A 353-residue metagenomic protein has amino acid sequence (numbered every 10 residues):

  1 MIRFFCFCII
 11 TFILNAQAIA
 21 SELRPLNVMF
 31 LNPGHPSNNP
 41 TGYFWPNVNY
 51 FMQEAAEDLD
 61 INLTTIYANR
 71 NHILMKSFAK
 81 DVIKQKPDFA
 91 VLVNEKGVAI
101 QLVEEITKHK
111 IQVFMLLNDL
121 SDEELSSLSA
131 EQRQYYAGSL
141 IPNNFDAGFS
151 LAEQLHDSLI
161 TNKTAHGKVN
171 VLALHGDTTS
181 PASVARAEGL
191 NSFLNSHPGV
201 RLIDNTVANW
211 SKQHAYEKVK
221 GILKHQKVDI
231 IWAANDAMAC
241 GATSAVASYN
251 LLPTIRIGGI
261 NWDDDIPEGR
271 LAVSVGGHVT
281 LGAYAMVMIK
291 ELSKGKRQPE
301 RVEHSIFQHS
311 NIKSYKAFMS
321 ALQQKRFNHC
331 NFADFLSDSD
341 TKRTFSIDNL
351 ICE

Functional and structural regions predicted by a protein language model:
L23-Y50, A55, T64-I73, Q85 (+2 more regions): Extracytoplasmic "Venus flytrap"
R24, L174, A285-E353: Hinge/cleft segment of the Venus flytrap/periplasmic-binding protein
Y43-D58, A147-Q154, P181-V200, G241 (+1 more regions): Short, solvent-exposed amphipathic alpha-helices that sit in or adjacent to ligand/effector-binding or catalytic
A56-A68, A173, L194-K212: Short beta-strand elements in bilobed, periplasmic/extracellular small-molecule ligand-binding domains
L74-S126, D236-A239: Beta-alpha junction/loop-to-helix N-cap segments that form part of ligand/metal-binding clefts
M75, A137-K168, W262-D265, H278-K294: Hydrophobic alpha-helical segments within soluble ligand-binding/sensing domains
E104-D146, D264-G269: Flexible loop/hinge segments that line or gate small-molecule binding clefts
F114-L125, W232-A272, T280: Venus flytrap/periplasmic-binding-protein-like
